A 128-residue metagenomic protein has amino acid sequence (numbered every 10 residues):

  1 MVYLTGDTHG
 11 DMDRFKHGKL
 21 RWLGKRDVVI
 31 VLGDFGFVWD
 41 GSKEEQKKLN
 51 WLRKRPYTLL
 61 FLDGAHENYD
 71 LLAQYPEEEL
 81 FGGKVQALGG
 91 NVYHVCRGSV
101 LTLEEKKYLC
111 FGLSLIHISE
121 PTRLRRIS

Functional and structural regions predicted by a protein language model:
M1-H9, E105-S114: Active-site-proximal beta-strand elements of phosphoester/diester hydrolases
T5, G10-L103: Core catalytic region of metal-dependent phosphoesterases/phosphodiesterases, especially metallo-beta-lactamase-like
L101, L115-I116: Short, catalytically relevant binding-site loops at active-site mouths
I116-S128: Single conserved hydrophobic/aromatic residue that forms the stacking wall/gate of nucleotide- or nucleobase-binding
